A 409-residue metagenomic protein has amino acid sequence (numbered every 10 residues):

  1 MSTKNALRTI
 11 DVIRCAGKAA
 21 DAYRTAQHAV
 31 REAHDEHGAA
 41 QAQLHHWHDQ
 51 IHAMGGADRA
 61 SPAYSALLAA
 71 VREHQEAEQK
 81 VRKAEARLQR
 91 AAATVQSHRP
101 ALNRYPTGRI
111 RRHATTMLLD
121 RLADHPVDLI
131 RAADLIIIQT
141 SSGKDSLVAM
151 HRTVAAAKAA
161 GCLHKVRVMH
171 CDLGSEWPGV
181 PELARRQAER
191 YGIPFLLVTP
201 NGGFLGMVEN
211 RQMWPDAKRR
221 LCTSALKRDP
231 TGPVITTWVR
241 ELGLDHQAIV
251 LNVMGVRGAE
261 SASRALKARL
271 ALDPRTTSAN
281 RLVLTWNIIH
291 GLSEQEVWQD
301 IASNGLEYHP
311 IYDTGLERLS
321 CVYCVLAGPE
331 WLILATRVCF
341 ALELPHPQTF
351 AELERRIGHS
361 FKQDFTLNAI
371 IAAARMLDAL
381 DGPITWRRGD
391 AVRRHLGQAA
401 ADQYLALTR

Functional and structural regions predicted by a protein language model:
S2-R8, V12-I13, M54, R99-N304 (+1 more regions): ATP-dependent adenylation/nucleotidyltransferase module used to activate substrates
T3-A39: Short, charge/polar-rich alpha-helical segments
V12, A19, P215, T314-E317: Residue-level signal for mature regions of secreted extracellular proteins and peptides
I13-A20, R152-A155, Y323-L326: Short, hydrophobic/amphipathic alpha-helical patches that form generic packing surfaces within helical domains
A19, A26, A33, A77 (+2 more regions): Disulfide-bonded cysteines in secreted/extracellular proteins and peptides
A29-V71: Extended alpha-helical coiled-coil "stalk/arm" regions that act as elongated linkers or oligomerization scaffolds
E73-L102: Amphipathic alpha-helical coiled-coil segments
H309-R409: ATP/NTP-dependent adenylation/nucleotidyl-transfer catalytic domains that generate, transfer, or process NMP-activated
